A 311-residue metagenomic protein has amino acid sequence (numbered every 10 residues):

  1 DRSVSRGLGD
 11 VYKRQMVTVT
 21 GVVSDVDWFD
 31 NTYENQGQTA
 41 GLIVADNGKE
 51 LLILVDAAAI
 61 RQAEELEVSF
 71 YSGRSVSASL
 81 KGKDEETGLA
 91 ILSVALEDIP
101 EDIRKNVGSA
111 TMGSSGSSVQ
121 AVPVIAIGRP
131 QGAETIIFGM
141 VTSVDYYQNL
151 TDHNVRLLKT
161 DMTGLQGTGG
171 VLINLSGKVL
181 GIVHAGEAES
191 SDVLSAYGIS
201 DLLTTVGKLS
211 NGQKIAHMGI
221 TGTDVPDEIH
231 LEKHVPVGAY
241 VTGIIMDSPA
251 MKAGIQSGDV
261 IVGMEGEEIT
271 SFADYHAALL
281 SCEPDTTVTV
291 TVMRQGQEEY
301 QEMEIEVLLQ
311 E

Functional and structural regions predicted by a protein language model:
D1-L8, Y12: Single conserved hydrophobic/aromatic residue that forms the stacking wall/gate of nucleotide- or nucleobase-binding
S5-R6, V23-L52, D56, S75-S77 (+3 more regions): A conserved glycine-rich beta-strand in the N-terminal activation segment of trypsin-fold
M16-T20, L51-D56, S117-P130, T160-D161 (+5 more regions): Active-site-proximal beta-strands of protease catalytic cores
W28-Q36, E85-T87, I99-R104, V144-L158 (+3 more regions): Gly/Ser-enriched beta-turn/beta-hairpin loop segments
Y33, T163, S210-A278, T286-E311: PDZ/PDZ-like groove recognition
D46-A90, V94-E97: Catalytic-histidine neighborhood of serine endopeptidases, predominantly the chymotrypsin-like S1/PA family
S79-K81, I99-A133, M162-G164, A196-Y197 (+2 more regions): Active-site substrate-binding loop(s) of clan PA
E97-S109, T135-S191, S195, E232-G243: Active-site region of chymotrypsin-like
